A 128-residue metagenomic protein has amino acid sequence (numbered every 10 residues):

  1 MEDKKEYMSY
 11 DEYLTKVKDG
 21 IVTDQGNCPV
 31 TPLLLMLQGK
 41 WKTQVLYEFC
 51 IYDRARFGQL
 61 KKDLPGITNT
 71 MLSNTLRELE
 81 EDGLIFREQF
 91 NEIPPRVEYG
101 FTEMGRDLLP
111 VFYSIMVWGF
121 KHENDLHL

Functional and structural regions predicted by a protein language model:
M1-P29: Recognition helices and adjacent regulatory flanks at domain boundaries
I21-I67: N-terminal helix-turn-helix DNA-binding core of bacterial DNA-binding proteins
G39, T43, R77, R106 (+1 more regions): Generic detection of well-ordered alpha-helical segments
Y47, D82, V111-E123: Alpha-helical linker/hinge and terminal dimerization helices associated with HTH transcriptional regulators
G58-F90, P94: Canonical helix-turn-helix DNA-binding module
N91-I115: Basic, amphipathic "hinge/linker" alpha-helix immediately C-terminal to the N-terminal HTH DNA-binding motif
L128: Short, charged recognition helix plus adjacent turn of helix-turn-helix-like nucleic-acid-binding domains
